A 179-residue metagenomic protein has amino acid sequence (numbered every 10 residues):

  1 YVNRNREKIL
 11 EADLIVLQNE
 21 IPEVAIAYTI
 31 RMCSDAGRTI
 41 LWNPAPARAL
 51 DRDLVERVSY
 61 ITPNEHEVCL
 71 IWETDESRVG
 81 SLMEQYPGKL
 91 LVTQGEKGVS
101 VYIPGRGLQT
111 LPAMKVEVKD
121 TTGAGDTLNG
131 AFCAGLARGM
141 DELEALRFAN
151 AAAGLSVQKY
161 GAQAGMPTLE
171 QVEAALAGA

Functional and structural regions predicted by a protein language model:
Y1-T110, Q171, A177: Ribokinase/PfkB-type carbohydrate-kinase core domain
A49-D53, E76-A179: Conserved phosphate-binding/catalytic region of the ribokinase-like
